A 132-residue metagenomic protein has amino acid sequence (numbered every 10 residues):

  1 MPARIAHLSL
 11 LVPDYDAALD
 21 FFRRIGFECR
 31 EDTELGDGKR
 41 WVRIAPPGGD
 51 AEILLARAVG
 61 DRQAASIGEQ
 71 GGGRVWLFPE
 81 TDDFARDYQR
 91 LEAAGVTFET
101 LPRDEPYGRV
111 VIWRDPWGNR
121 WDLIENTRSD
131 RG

Functional and structural regions predicted by a protein language model:
M1-H7, I25-E80, R86-P116, I124-G132: Vicinal oxygen chelate
L11-Y15, D37-G38: Conserved beta-strand-loop-alpha-helix junction that forms the acyl-donor binding cleft
D14-C29: Amphipathic alpha-helical segments
Y15, F84-A85: Residues at or immediately preceding the N-termini of alpha-helices
